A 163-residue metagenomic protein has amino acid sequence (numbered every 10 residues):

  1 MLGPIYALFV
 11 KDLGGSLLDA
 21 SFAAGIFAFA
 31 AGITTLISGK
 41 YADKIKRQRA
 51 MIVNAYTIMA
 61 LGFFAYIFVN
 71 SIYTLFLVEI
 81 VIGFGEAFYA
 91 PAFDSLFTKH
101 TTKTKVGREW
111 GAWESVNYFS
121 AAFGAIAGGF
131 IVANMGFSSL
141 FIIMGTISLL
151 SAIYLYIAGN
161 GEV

Functional and structural regions predicted by a protein language model:
M1-A28: Helix-loop boundary and gating motifs at the non-cytosolic
D19, K105-A112: Cytoplasmic loop-to-transmembrane helix junctions
A28-L36, A121-A122: Residue-level signature of mid-helix packing/kink "hotspots" within the transmembrane helices of 12-pass Major
T34-R47, V132: Helix-to-loop junctions at the C-terminal end of transmembrane segments in multipass secondary transporters
A50-A65, G145: Structural signature of the two symmetry-related core transmembrane helices
I67-E79: Helix-loop junctions at membrane interfaces in 12-TM secondary transporters
F88-T101: Intracellular juxtamembrane helix-capping segments at the cytosolic ends of symmetry-related transmembrane helices
V132-S148: A membrane-interface helix-boundary motif in multi-pass transporters
